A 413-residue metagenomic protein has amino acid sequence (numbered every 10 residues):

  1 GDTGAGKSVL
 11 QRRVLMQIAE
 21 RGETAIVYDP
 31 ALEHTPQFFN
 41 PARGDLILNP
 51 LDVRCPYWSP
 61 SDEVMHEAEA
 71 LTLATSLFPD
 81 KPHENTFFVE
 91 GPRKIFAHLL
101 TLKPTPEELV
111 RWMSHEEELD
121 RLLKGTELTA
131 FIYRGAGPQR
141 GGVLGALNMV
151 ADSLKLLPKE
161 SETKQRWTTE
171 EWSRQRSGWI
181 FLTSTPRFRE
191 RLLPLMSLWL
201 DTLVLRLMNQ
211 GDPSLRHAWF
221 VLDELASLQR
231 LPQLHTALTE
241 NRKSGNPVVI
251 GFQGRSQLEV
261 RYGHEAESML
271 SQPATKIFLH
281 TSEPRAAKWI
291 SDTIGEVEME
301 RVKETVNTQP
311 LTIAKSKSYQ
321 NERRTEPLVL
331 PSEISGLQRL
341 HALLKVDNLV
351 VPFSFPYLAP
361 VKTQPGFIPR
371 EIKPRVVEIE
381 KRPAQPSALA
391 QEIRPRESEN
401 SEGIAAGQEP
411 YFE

Functional and structural regions predicted by a protein language model:
D2-A5, V9-P247, R261, S332-E413: P-loop NTPase motor domains
E67, L238-E240, S244-D347, G403 (+1 more regions): Conserved ATP-driven motor cores of ASCE-family P-loop NTPases powering translocation/secretion/packaging/pilus
